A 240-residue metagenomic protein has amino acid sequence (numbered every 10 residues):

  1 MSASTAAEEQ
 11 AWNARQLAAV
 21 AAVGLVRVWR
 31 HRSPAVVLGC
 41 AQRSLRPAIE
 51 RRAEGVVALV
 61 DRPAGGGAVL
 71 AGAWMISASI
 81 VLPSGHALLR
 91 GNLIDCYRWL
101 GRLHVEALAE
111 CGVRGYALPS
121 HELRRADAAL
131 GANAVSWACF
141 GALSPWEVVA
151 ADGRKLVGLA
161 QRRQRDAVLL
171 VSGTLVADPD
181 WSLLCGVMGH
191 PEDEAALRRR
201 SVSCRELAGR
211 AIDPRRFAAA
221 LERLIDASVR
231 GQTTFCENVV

Functional and structural regions predicted by a protein language model:
M1-E54, A58-R62, P83-G85, N133 (+3 more regions): Active-site loop/lid in soluble adenylation, ligation, and acyl-transfer enzymes
R32, A73, A150-G153, Q164-R165: Short acidic-glycine loop/turn motifs at beta-strand connectors
C40-Q42, I80-S84, H104, A160 (+1 more regions): Short, structured patches in soluble enzyme cores that scaffold and shape functional sites
L70-S84: DPxDG-like acidic metal-binding loop motif
G91-L103: A short mixed-secondary-structure module that forms the rim of ligand-binding clefts
G101-A134, R162-V240: Long, positively charged amphipathic alpha-helical accessory segments at protein N-termini or as interdomain linkers
A138-V149, G153-A160: Aromatic/basic-lined ligand-recognition segments that form π-stacking hydrophobic pockets flanked by Lys/Arg to engage
